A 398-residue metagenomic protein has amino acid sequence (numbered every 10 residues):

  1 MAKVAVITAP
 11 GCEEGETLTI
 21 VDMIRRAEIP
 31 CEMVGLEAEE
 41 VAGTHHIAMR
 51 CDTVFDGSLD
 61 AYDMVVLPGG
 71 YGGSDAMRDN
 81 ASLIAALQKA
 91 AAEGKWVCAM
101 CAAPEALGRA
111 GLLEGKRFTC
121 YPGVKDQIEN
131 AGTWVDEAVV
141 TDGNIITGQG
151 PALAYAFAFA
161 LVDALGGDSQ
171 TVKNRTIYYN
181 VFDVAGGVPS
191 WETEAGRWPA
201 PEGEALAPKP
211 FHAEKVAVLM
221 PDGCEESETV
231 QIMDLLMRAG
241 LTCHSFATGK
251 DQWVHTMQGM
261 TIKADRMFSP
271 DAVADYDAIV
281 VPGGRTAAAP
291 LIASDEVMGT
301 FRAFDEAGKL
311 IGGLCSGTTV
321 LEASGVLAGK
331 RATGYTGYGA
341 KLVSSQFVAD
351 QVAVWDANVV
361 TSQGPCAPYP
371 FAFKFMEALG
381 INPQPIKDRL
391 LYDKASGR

Functional and structural regions predicted by a protein language model:
M1-E93, E105-G115, K125-Q127, A131-D136 (+4 more regions): Extended, subdomain-level signal for the structured scaffold at the beginning of enzyme domains
A99-A103, G313-G317: Short, thiol/selenol-centered motifs that function as redox-active sites or metal-ligating centers
F118: Anionic-ligand binding patches
Y121: Active-site-adjacent substrate-recognition loops and nearby beta-strands within hydrolase catalytic domains
A138-V139, N144: Amphipathic alpha-helical segments enriched in hydrophobic/aromatic residues interleaved with Lys/Arg
Y335: Glycine/proline-rich loop-helix segments at beta-alpha junctions forming the active-site rim of enzyme cores
